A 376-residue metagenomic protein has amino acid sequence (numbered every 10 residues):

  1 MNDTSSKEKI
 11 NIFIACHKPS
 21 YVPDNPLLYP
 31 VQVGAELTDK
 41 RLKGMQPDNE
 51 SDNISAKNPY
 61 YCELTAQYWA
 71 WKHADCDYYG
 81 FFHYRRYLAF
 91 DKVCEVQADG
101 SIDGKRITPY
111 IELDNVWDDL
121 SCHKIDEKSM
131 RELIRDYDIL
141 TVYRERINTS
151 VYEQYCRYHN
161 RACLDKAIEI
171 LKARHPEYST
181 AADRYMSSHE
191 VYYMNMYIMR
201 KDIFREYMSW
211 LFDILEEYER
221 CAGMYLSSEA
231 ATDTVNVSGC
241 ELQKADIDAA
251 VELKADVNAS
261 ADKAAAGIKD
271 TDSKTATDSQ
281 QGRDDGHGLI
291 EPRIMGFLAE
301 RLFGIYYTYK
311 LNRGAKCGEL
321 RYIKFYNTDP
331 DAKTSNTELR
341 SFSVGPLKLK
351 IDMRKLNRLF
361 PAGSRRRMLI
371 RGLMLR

Functional and structural regions predicted by a protein language model:
N2-K263, G267-R376: ER/Golgi luminal nucleotide-sugar-dependent glycosyltransferases, focusing on the catalytic module
